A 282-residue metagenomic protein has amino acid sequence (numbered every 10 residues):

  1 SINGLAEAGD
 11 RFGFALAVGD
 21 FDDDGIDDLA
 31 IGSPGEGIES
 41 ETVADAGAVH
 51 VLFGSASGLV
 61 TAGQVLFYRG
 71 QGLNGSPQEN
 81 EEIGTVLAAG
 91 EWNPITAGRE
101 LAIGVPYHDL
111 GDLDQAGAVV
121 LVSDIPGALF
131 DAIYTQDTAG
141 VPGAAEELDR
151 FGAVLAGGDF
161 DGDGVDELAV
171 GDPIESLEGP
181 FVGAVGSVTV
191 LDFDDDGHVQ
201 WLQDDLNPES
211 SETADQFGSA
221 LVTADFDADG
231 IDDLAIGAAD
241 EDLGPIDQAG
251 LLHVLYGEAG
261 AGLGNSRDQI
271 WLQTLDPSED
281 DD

Functional and structural regions predicted by a protein language model:
S1-D282: Conserved beta-strand/short-helix segments that make up beta-rich extracellular adhesion/recognition modules
